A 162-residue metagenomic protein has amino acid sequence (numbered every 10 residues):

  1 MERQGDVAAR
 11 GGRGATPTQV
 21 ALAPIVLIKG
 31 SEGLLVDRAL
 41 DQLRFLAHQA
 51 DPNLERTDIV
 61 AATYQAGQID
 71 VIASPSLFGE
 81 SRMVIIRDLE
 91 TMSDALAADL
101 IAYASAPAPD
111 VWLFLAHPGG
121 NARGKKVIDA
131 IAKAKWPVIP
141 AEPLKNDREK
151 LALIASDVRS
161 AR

Functional and structural regions predicted by a protein language model:
M1-R162: Conserved beta/loop motifs at nucleotide-recognition and modification sites
